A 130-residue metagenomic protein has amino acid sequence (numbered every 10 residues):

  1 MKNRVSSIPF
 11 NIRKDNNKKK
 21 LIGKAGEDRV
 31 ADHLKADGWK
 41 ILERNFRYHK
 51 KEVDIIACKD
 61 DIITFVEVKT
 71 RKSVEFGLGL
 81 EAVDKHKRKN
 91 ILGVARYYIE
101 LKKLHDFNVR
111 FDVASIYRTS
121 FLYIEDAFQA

Functional and structural regions predicted by a protein language model:
M1-R44: Acidic-basic catalytic patches of nuclease active cores, encompassing PD-(D/E)XK and other metal-cofactor nuclease
P9, T70-T119: Catalytic cores of nucleic-acid endonucleases
F46, I116, F128: Hydrophobic pocket-lining residues within nucleotide cofactor-binding pockets
Y48-K51: Short acidic/glycine-enriched loop/turn segments that link adjacent beta-strands
V53-F76, I91: Conserved catalytic cores of phosphodiester-cleaving nucleases, focusing on short active-site segments
I63-F65, N108, F121: Structural motif
T119-A130: Short, low-complexity, polybasic intrinsically disordered segments
